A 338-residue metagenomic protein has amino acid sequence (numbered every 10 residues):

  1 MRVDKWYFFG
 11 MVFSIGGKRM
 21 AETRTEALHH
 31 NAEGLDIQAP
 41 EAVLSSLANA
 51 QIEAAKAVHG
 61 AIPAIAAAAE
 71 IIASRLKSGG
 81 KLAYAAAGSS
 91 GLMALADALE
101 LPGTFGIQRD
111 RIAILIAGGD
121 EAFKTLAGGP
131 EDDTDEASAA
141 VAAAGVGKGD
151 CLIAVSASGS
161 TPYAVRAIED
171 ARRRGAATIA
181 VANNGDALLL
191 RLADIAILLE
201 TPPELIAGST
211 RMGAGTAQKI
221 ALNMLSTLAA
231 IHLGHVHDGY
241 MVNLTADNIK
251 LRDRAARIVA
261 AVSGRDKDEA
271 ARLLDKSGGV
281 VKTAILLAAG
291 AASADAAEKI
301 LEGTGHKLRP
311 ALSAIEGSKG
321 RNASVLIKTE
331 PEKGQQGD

Functional and structural regions predicted by a protein language model:
V12, G16-A57: Cofactor-/ligand-binding subdomain signature composed of acidic, glycine-rich, tryptophan-containing flexible loops
S46-A54, A113-T125, H237, G264 (+1 more regions): Gly-rich Lys/Arg/Thr-decorated short loops/hinges at beta-loop-alpha junctions or inter-strand turns that position
G60-R75: A short, well-structured juxtamembrane/interface segment
A83-L233: Glycine-rich phosphate-binding loops that contact phosphosugars or nucleotide phosphates
A229-D338: Short, amphipathic alpha-helical interaction segments embedded in low-complexity terminal/linker regions of eukaryotic
